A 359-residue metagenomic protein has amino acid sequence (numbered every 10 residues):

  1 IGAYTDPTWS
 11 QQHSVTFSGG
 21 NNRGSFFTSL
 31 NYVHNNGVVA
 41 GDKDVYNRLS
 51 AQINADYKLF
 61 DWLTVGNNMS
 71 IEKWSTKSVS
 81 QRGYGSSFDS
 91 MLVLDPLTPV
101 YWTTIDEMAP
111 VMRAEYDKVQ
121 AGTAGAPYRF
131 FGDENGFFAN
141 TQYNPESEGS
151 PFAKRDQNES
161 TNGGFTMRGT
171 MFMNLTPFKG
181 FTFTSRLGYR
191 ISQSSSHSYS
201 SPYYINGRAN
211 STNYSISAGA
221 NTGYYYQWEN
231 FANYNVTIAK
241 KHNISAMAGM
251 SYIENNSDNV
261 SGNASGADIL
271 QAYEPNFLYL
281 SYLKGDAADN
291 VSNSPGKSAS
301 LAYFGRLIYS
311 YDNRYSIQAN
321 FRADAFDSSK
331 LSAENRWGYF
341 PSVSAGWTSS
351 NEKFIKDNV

Functional and structural regions predicted by a protein language model:
I1, V38-D44, Q52-T166, T184-L301 (+2 more regions): Surface-exposed loop/interface segments of Gram-negative outer-membrane beta-barrel transport/assembly proteins
Y4-T5, Q12-A40, S50-K58, G66 (+2 more regions): Predominantly transmembrane beta-strands of Gram-negative outer membrane beta-barrel pores used for transport
S10, N21-N22, K58-F60, T176-F178 (+3 more regions): Outer-membrane beta-barrel channels and translocator barrels
V15-N21, I53-Y57, G169-L175, N230-Y234 (+3 more regions): Residues on the lipid-exposed face of transmembrane beta-strands in outer-membrane beta-barrel proteins
Y32-N36, I317-S329, S349: Transmembrane beta-strand segments that form the barrel wall of outer-membrane beta-barrel proteins
M173-I191, H197-S198, S300-D327: Glycine/serine-rich loop-strand microenvironments at binding/catalytic pocket rims
Y339: Phosphate/anion-contacting hairpin/loop surfaces
